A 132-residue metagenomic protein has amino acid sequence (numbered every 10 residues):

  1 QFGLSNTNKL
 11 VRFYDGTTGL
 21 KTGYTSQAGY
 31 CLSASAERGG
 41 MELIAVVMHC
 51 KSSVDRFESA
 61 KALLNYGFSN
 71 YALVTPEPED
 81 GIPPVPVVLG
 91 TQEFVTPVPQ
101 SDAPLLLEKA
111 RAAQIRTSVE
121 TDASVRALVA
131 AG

Functional and structural regions predicted by a protein language model:
Q1-G132: Domain-terminus/edge residues, biased toward the C-terminal soluble/receptor-binding domains of extracytoplasmic
